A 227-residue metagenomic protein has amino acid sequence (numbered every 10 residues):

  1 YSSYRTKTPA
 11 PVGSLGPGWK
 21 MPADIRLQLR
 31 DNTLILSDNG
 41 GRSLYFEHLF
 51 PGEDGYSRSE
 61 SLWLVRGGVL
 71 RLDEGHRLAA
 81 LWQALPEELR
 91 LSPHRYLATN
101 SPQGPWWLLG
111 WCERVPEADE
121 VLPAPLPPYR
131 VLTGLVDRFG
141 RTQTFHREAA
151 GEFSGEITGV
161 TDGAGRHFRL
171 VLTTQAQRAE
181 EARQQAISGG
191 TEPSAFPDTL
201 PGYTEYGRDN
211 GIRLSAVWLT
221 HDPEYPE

Functional and structural regions predicted by a protein language model:
Y1-E227: Surface-exposed recognition patches
